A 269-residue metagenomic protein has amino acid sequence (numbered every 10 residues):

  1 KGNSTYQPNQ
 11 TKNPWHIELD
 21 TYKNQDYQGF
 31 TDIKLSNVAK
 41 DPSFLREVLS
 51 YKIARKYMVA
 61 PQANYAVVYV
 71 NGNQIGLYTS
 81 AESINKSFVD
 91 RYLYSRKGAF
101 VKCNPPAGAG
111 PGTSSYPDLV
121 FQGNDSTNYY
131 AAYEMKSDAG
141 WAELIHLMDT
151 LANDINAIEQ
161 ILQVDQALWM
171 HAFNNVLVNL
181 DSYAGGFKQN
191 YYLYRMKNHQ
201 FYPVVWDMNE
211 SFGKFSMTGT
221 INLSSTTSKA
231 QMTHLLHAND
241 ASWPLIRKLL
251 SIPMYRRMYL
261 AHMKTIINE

Functional and structural regions predicted by a protein language model:
K1-F44, L49: Conserved NTP-binding catalytic cores of kinases and kinase-like/nucleotidyltransferase enzymes across multiple kinase
K1-G2, V67-G72, M208: Short, solvent-exposed turn/loop segments enriched in Gly/Ser/Thr/Pro and often Arg
Y6, Q10-T11, T127-Y129, Y133-E269: Middle-to-C-terminal accessory/interaction subdomains
Q7-T11, D26-G29, P61, V70-Q74 (+3 more regions): Extracellular/periplasmic catalytic domains that process cell-envelope and extracellular macromolecules
W15, I33, A66, T79 (+2 more regions): Residue-level detector of short, conserved catalytic/binding motifs and their immediate flanks
H16-N24, N37-V38, K56-Y65, V70-L177 (+2 more regions): Internal "kinase-insert"/substrate-recognition segments embedded within catalytic cores of ATP-dependent enzymes
Y22, K40, K86, P106 (+3 more regions): Short, glycine-/Ser/Thr-/acidic-enriched flexible segments
L45-V59: Zn2+-dependent metallopeptidase catalytic core
